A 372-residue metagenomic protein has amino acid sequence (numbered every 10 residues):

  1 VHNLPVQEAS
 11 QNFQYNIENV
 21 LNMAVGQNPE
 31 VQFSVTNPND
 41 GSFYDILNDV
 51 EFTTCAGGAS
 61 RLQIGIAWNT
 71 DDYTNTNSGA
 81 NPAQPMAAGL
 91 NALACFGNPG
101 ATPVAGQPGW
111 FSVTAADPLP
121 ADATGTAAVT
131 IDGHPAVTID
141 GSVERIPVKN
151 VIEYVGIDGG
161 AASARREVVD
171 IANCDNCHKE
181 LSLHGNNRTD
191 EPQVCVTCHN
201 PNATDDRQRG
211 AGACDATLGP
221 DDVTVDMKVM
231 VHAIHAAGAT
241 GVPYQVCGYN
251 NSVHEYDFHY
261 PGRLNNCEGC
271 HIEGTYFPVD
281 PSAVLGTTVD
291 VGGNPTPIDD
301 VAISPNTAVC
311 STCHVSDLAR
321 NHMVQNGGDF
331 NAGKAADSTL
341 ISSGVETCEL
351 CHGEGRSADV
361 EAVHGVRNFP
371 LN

Functional and structural regions predicted by a protein language model:
H2-N12: Proline/serine/threonine-rich low-complexity linkers at boundaries of modular beta-sandwich domains
Q11-N16, N22-A308, T312-R320, Q325: Extended surface/linker regions that mediate inter-domain or inter-protein docking in multi-component redox
D222, D359-G365, N372: Long, low-complexity intrinsically disordered regions of eukaryotic regulatory proteins
